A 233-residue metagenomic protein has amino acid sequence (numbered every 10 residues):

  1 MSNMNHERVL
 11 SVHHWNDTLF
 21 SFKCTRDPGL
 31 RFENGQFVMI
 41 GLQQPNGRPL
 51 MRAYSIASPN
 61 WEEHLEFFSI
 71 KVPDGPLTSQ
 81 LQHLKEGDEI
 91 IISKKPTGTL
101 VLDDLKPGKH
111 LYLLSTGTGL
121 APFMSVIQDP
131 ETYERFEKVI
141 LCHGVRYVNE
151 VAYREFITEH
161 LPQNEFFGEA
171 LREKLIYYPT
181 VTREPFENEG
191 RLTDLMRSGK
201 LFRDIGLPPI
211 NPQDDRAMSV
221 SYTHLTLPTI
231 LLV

Functional and structural regions predicted by a protein language model:
S2-E86: Ferredoxin-reductase
P96-L105: A short, basic/flexible loop-to-alpha-helix module at the beginning of a structural domain
T116-A121, T223: Ser/Thr-glycine-rich phosphate-binding loops at phosphate-binding pockets of nucleotides, nucleotide cofactors
L120-A121, R146-E150, E184-F186: Short, catalytically relevant binding-site loops at active-site mouths
P122-E131: Histidine-anchored nucleotide/phosphate-binding helix
V139-V145, Y178-T180: Short internal beta-strands
E155-D214: C-terminal helical cap/extension that packs against the catalytic core of soluble nucleotide-cofactor enzymes
T223-T229: Conserved small/polar residues in nucleotide/adenosyl-binding loops
